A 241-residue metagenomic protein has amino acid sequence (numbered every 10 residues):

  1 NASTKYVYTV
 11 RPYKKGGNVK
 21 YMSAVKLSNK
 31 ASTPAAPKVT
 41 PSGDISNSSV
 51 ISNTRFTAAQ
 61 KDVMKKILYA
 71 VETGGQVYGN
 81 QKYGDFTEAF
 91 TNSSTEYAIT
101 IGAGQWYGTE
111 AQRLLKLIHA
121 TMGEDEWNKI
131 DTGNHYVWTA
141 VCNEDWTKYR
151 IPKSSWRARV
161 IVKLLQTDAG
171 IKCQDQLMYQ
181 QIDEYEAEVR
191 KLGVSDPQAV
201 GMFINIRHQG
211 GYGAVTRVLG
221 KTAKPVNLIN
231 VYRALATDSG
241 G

Functional and structural regions predicted by a protein language model:
A2-V19: Beta-strand-rich modules
K5, P12, A36-V39, S48: Intrinsically disordered, low-complexity segments of exported/surface proteins
Y6-V7, Y21-V25, I182: Broad hydrophobic/π-residue packing in well-ordered secondary structure
R11, S32, Y107: Residue-level detector of conserved, well-ordered beta-strand and adjacent loop positions that form binding/recognition
K15-P37: Extracellular fibronectin type III
K38-R190, Q198-G241: Cell-wall polysaccharide-cleaving catalytic domain and substrate-binding groove, primarily in peptidoglycan/chitin
